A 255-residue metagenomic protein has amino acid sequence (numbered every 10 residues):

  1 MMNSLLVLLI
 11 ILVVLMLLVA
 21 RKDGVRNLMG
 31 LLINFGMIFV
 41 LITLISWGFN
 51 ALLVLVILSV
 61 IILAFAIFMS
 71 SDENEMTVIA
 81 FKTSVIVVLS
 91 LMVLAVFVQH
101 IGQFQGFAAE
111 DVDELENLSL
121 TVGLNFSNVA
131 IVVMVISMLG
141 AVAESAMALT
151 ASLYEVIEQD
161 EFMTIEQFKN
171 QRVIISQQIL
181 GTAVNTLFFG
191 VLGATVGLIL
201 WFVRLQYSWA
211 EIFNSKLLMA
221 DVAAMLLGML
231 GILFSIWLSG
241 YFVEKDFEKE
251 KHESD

Functional and structural regions predicted by a protein language model:
M1-E110: N-terminal transmembrane hairpin
L15, V19, D23, N27 (+7 more regions): Membrane-helix interfacial "entry" motifs
V25, I38, I42, L91 (+4 more regions): Alpha-helical transmembrane segments of polytopic integral membrane proteins, especially the permease/helical cores
I45, G102-G123, L200-V222: Membrane-interfacial helix-loop-helix connectors in multipass membrane proteins
T77-K82, F104-V112, T150-D160, S239-S254: Juxtamembrane helix-loop transition segments at the membrane interface in multi-pass membrane proteins
V85, L89-I136, T150-S152, V156: Hydrophobic, glycine- and aromatic-enriched re-entrant/interface helices and adjoining loop segments
L120-L192: Structured inter-helical modules in multipass membrane proteins
K169-D255: Transmembrane alpha-helix interface motif
